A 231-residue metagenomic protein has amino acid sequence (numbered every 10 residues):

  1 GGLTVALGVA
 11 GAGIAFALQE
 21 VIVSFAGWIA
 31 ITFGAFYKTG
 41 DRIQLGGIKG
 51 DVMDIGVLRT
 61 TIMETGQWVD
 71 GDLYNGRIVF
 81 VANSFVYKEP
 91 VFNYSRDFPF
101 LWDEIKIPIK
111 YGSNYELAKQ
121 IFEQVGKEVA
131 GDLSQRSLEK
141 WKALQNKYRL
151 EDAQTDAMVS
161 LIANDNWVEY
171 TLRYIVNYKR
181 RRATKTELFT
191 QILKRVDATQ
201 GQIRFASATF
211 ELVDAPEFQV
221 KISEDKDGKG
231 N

Functional and structural regions predicted by a protein language model:
G1-G34, T65, D70-F100: Membrane-contacting alpha-helices and adjoining membrane-interface segments in channel/transport-associated proteins
I14, E123, G131-N231: Solvent-exposed, non-transmembrane regulatory segments of membrane-associated proteins
V52-D54, V91: Conserved hydrophobic positions within beta-strands
I55-T61, Q67, K127: Short, conserved beta-turn/loop elements at beta-strand boundaries and strand-helix junctions
V79-F80, F85-Q135: A membrane-cytosol interface segment of integral membrane proteins
